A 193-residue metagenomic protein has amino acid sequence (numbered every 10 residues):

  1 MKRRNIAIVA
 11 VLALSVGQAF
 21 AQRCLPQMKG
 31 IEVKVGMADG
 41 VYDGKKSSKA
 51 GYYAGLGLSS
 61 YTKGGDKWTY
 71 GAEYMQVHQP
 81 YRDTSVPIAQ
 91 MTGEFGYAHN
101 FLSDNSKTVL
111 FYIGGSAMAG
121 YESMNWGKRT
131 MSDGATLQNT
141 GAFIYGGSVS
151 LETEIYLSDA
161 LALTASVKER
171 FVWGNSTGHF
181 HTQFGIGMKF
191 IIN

Functional and structural regions predicted by a protein language model:
M1-M28, N193: Cleavable N-terminal export/targeting peptides
F20-G71, M75, G185, K189-N193: Short glycine/proline- and aromatic-enriched beta-strand/turn motifs that initiate or cap beta-hairpins
R23-A50, F101, N105, G115 (+1 more regions): Outer-membrane pore/translocation modules
Q27-I31, S48-A54, S85-G93, V109 (+2 more regions): Residues that define the transmembrane beta-barrel architecture of outer-membrane proteins
G30, K67-T69, L110-Y112, Y156 (+1 more regions): Membrane-spanning beta-strand positions in outer-membrane beta-barrel proteins
V41-G44, Q79-V86, D133-N139, F171-N175: Extracellular loop and loop/strand-boundary signature of outer-membrane beta-barrel proteins
G57-S132, F190-N193: Gram-negative (and chloroplast) outer-membrane scaffold detector with strong preference for beta-barrel transmembrane
M75-V77, G147-N193: Predominantly the C-terminal beta-signal and adjacent terminal strand-loop region of outer-membrane beta-barrel
